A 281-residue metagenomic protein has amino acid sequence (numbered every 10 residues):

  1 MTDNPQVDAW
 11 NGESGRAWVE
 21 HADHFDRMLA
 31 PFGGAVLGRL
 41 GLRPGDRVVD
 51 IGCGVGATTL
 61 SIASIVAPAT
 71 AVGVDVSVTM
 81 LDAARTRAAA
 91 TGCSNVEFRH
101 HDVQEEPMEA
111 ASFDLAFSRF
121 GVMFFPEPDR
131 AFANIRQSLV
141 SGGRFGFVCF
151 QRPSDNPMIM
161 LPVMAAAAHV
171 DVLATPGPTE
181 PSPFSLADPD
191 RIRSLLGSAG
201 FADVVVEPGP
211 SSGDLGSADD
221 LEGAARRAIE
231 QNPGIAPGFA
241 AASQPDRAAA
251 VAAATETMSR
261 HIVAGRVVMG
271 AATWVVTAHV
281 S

Functional and structural regions predicted by a protein language model:
M1-D46, A57-S61, M80-A83: Conserved class I S-adenosyl-L-methionine
D3-V7, S14-H21, D203-A264: C-terminal helical/coil "lid" or tail adjacent to the Rossmann-like core of SAM-dependent
R47-E106, R130: Class I SAM-dependent methyltransferase SAM/SAH-binding core
Q104-L115: A short acidic, Gly/Pro-enriched loop at the edge of an enzyme's catalytic core that lines a small-molecule cofactor
D114-D129, Q151: A short SAM/SAH-binding and catalytic strip from SAM-dependent methyltransferases
F125-P126, L139-S141: Helix-to-beta-strand junctions that scaffold the AdoMet/dcAdoMet cofactor pocket in Class I SAM-dependent enzymes
D129, R144-S217: Conserved catalytic/acceptor-binding region of the Class I
A199-A202, A225, W274-S281: Core SAM-dependent methyltransferase catalytic element
